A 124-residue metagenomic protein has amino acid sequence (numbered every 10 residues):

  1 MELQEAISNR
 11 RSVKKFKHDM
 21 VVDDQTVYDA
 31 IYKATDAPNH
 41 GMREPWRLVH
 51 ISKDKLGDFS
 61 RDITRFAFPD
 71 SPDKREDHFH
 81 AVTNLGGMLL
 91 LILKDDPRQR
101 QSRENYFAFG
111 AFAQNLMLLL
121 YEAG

Functional and structural regions predicted by a protein language model:
M1-L85: N-terminal amphipathic, basic helical "cap/leader" segment at the start of enzyme domains
R11, L93-D96: Short, histidine-centered active-site or binding-site loop motifs used for metal coordination, general acid-base
A34, D95-G124: Small-aliphatic-rich amphipathic alpha-helix that forms the alpha element of a beta-alpha
M88-I92: Active-site-flanking beta-strand signature of metal-NTP-handling nucleotidyl enzymes and homologous cyclase-like
